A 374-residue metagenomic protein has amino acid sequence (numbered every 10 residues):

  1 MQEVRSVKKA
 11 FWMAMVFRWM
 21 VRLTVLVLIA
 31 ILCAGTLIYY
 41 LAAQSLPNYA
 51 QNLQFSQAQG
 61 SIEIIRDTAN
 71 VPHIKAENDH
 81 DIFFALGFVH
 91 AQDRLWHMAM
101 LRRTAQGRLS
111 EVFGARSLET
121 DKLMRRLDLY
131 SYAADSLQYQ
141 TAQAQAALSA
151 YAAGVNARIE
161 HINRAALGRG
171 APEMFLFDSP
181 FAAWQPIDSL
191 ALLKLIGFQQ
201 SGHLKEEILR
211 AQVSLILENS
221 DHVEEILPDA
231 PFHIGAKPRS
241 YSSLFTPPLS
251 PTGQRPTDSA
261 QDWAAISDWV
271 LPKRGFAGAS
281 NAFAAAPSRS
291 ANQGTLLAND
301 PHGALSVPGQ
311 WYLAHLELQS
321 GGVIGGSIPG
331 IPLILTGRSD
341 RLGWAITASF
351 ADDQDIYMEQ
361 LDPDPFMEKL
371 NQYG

Functional and structural regions predicted by a protein language model:
M1-R5: N-terminal intrinsically disordered, acidic low-complexity segments at the extreme N-terminus
K8-I31: N-terminal Sec-pathway targeting helices
R22, G35-L296, P301, V307 (+2 more regions): Substrate-recognition/specificity elements adjacent to catalytic centers across diverse enzyme folds
V27-L37, G337: Hydrophobic cores of alpha-helical transmembrane segments in multi-pass integral membrane proteins
A58-Q59, L316-Q319, S327-I328: N-terminal post-signal-peptidase region of extra-cytosolic proteins
G303-E317, M358: Short active-site loop/helix that positions an aromatic residue
G322-G374: Compact, glycine/acidic-enriched structural inserts
